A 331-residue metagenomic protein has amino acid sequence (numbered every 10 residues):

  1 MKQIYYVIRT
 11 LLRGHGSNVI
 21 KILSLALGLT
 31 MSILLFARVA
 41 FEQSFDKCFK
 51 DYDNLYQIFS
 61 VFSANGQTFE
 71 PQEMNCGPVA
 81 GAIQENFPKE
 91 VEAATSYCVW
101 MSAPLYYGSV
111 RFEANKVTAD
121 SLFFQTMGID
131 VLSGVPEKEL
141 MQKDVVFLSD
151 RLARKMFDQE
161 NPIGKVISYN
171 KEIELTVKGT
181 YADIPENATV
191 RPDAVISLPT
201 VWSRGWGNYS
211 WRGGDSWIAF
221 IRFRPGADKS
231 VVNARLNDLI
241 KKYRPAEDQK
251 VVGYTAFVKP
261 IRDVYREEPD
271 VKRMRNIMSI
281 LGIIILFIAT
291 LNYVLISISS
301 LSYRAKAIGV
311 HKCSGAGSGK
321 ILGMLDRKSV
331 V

Functional and structural regions predicted by a protein language model:
I4-G16, I20, L291-V331: Intracellular coupling helices
K21, G28, L34, S279-G282 (+1 more regions): Residues within membrane-spanning alpha-helices of integral membrane proteins, especially the hydrophobic core/packing
L27, L35-F36, R327-V331: Hydrophobic alpha-helical transmembrane segments that constitute the membrane-spanning cores of multi-pass membrane
T30-I163, S168-T176, A234, K241 (+2 more regions): Structured, solvent-exposed hinge/loop segments at the ends of secondary-structure elements
L55, S216-I218, A305: Short, solvent-exposed beta-strand edge segments and adjacent coil->beta transition regions
D120-S133, V146-D270: Mid-to-C-terminal secondary-structure elements that act as membrane-proximal/extracytoplasmic interface segments
E268-I285: N-terminal membrane-entry
